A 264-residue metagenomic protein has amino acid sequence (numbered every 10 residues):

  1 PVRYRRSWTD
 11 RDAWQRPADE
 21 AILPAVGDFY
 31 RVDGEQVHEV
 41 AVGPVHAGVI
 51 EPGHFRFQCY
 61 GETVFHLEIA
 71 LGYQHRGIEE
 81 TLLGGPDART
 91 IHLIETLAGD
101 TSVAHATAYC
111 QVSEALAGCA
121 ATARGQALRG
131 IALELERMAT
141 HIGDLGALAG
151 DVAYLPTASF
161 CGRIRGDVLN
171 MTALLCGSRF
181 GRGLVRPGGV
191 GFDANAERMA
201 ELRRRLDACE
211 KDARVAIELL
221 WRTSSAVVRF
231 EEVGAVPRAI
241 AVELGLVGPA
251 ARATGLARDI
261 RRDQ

Functional and structural regions predicted by a protein language model:
P1-Q264: Active-site bordering "gate/hinge" segments that shape substrate access to catalytic or cofactor-binding pockets
